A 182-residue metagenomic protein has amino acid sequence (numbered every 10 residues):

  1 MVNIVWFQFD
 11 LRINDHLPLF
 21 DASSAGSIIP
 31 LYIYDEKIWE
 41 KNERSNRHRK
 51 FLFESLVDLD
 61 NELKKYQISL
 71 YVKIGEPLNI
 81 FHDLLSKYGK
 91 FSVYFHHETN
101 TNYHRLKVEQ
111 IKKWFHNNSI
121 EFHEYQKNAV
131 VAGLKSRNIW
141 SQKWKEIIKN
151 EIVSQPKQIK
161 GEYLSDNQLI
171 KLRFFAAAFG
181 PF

Functional and structural regions predicted by a protein language model:
M1-I68: N-terminal beta-strand-loop-alpha-helix module at the start of alpha/beta ligand-binding or catalytic domains
V5-W6, S69-K73, Y94-F95: Short catalytic-loop micro-motif centered on adjacent basic/acidic residues
L17, R47-E54, D58, E76-I80 (+3 more regions): Generic alpha-helix structural propensity
I29, S69-K73, I120-Y125: General small-molecule cofactor/ligand-binding pocket signal
Y66-V72, E76-I80: A compositional/structural signature marking long, glycine- and acidic/polar-rich segments with frequent tryptophans
P77-F182: Beta-rich, aromatic/charged-enriched effector core domains that present basic-aromatic interfaces for binding
